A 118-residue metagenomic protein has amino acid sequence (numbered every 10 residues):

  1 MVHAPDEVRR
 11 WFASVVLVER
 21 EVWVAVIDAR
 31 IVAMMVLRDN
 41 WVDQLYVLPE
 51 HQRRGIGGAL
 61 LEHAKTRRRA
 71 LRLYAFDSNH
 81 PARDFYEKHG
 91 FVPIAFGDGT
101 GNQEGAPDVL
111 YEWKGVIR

Functional and structural regions predicted by a protein language model:
M1-A13: Conserved GNAT-fold acetyl-CoA-binding loop/helix
F12-V24, W41: A short helix-loop-beta-strand connector motif used in the catalytic cores of GNAT acetyltransferases and, in some
R20-M35: Conserved beta-hairpin
R38-Q52, A75-F76: A short, internal acetyl-CoA/4′-phosphopantetheine-binding micro-motif in the GNAT/acyltransferase core
R53-T66, D84, K88: Conserved acetyl-CoA-binding loop-helix of GNAT-fold acetyltransferases
G57, L61, S78-A82, G99-G105: Short glycine/proline-centered loop/turn elements that form peptide/ligand docking sites
T66-N79: Conserved GNAT acetyl-CoA-binding A-motif
E87-F96: Conserved acetyl-CoA-binding loop of GNAT-fold acetyltransferases
